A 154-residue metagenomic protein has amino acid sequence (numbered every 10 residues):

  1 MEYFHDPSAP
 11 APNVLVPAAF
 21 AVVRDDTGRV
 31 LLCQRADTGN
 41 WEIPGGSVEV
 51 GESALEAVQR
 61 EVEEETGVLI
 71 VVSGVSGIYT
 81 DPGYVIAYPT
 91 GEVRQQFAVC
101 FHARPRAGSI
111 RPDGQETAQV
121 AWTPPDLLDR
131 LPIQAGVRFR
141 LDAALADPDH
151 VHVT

Functional and structural regions predicted by a protein language model:
M1-F20, G91-E92: Acidic, metal-coordinating catalytic segment for phosphate/diphosphate chemistry, firing primarily on the Nudix
Y3-D6, A146-T154: Acidic/histidine-enriched, glycine/proline-rich intrinsically disordered or flexible terminal extensions
N13-L15, P89-F97, G114-T117: A generic structural micro-feature
V16, A36-T38, I43, I70 (+1 more regions): Short connector loops at helix/strand junctions that flank enzyme active sites, especially segments positioning acidic
D25, R29-E65: Conserved Nudix-box catalytic region and its N-terminal flanking loop in Nudix hydrolases and closely related
L69-Y79: A short coil-to-beta-strand element that immediately follows conserved catalytic motifs
D81-S109: Active-site-adjacent beta-strand/loop module that shapes the phosphate/pyrophosphate-binding cleft
C100, R111-A144: NUDIX/MutT-family hydrolases
